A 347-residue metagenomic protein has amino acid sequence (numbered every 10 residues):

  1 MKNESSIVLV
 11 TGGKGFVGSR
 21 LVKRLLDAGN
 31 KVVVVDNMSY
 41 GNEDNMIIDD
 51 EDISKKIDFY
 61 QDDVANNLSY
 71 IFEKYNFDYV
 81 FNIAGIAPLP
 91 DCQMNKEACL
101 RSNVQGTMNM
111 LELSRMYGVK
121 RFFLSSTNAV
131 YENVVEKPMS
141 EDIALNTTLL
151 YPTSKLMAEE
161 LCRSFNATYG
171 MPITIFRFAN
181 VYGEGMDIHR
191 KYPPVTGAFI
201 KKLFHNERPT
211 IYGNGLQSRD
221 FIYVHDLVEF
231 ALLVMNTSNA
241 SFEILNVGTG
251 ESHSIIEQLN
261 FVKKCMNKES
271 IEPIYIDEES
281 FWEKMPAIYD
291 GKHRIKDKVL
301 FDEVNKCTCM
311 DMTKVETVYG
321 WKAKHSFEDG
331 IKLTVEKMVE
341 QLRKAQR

Functional and structural regions predicted by a protein language model:
M1-V181, Q341: N-terminal Rossmann-like NAD(P)+-binding domain of SDR-like oxidoreductases, especially those catalyzing
K2, F204-R347: C-terminal substrate-binding subdomain of Rossmann-fold SDR/epimerase-dehydratase oxidoreductases
G12, S125, V134, P194 (+3 more regions): A conserved catalytic-core signature of glycosyltransferases
K96, I188-H189: Active-site loop immediately N-terminal to the catalytic Tyr-X3-Lys motif of short-chain dehydrogenase/reductase
M157, L161, F165, V195 (+3 more regions): Hydrophobic alpha-helix immediately C-terminal to the catalytic Tyr-X-X-X-Lys motif of short-chain
G183-G185: Short beta-strand->alpha-helix junction loop in the catalytic core of nucleotide-activated group-transfer enzymes
